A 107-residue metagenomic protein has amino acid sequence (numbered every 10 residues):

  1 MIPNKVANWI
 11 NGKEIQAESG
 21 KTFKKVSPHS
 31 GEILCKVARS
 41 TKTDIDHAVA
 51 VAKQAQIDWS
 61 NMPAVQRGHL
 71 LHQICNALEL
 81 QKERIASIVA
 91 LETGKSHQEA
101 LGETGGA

Functional and structural regions predicted by a protein language model:
M1-K36, H69, Q73: Terminal low-complexity tails and localization/encapsulation signals of metabolic enzymes
L34-A107: Glycine-rich loop-to-alpha-helix module at the N-terminal edge of alpha/beta enzyme cores
